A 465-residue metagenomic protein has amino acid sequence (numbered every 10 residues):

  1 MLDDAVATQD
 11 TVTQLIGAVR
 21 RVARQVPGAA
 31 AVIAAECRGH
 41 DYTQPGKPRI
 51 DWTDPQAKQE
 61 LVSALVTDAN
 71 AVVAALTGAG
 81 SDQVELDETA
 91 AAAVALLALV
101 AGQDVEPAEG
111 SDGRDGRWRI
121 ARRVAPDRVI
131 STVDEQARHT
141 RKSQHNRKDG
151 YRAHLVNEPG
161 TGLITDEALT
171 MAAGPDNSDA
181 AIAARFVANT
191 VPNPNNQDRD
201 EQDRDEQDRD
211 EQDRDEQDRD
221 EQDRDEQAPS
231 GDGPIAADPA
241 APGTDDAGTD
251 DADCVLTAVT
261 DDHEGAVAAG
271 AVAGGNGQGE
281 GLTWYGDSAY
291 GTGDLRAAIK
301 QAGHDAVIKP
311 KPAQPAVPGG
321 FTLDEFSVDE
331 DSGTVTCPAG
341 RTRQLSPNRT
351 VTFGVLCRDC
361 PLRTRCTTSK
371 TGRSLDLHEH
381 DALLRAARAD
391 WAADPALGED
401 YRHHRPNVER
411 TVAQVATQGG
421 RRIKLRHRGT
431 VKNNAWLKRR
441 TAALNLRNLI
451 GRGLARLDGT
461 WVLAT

Functional and structural regions predicted by a protein language model:
M1-T465: Anion-binding and metal-coordination hotspots
